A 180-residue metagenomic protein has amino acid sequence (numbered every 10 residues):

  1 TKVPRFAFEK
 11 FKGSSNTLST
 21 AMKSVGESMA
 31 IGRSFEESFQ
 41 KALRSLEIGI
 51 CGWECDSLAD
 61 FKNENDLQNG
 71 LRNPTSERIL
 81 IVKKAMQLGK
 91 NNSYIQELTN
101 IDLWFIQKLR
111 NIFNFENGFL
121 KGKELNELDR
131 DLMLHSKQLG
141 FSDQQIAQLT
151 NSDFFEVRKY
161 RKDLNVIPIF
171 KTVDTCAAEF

Functional and structural regions predicted by a protein language model:
T1-F180: ATP-dependent carboxylate/acyl-activation modules
